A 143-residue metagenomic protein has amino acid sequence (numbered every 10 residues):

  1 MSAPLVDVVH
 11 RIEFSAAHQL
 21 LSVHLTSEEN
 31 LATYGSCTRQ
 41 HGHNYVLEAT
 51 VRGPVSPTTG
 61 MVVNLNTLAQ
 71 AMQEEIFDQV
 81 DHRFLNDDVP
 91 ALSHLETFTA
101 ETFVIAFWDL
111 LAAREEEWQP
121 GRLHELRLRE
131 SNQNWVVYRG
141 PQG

Functional and structural regions predicted by a protein language model:
M1-G143: Charge-rich, low-complexity N-terminal segments
